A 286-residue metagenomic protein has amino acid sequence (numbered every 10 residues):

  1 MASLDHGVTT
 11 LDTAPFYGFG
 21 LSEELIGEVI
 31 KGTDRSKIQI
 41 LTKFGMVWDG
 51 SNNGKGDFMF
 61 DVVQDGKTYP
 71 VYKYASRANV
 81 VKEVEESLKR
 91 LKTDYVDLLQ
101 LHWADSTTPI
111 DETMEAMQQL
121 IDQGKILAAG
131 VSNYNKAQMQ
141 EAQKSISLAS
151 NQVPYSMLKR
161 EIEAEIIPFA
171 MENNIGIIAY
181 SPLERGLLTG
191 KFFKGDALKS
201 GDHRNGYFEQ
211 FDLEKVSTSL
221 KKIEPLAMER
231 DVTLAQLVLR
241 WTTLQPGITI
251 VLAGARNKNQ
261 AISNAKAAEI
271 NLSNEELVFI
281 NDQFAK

Functional and structural regions predicted by a protein language model:
M1-S3, A75-R90, N135-Q140: Short, acidic/polar
M1-T42, W48-G50: N-terminal binding-site loop/beta-alpha segment at the start of enzyme catalytic domains that lines or forms
D5, V29-R35, L88-K92, I121 (+1 more regions): Acidic (Asp/Glu)-rich catalytic clusters
L11, V96, A129: Glycine-centered flexible beta-alpha turn that most often forms the glycine-rich phosphate-binding loop
S51-V63, G190-S200: Short, flexible, mixed-charge acidic loops at enzyme active sites
V62-A75, R204-Q210: Short glycine/proline- and acidic residue-enriched helix-loop micro-motifs that form flexible lids or anion-recognition
L88-T108: Active-site groove signature of glycoside hydrolases
A104-K286: Beta/alpha (TIM)-barrel catalytic core signal, keyed to glycine-rich beta->alpha loops juxtaposed to Asp/Glu that bind
